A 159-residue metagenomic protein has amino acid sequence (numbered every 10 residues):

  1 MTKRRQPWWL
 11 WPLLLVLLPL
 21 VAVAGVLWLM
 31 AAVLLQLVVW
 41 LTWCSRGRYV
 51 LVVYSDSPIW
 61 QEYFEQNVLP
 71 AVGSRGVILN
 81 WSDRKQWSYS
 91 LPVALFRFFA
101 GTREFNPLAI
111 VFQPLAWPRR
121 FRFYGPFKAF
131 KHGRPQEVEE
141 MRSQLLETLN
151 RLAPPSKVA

Functional and structural regions predicted by a protein language model:
M1-V38: A hydrophobic membrane-anchoring feature enriched in long, contiguous, low-charge segments that mark signal-anchor
L29-D83, W87: N-terminal topogenic membrane-targeting module
W40, F96-F99: Catalytic micro-motifs at enzyme active sites that drive phosphoryl/nucleotidyl and oxygen chemistry
F64-E65, S90, F99-E104: Polar low-complexity intrinsically disordered regions
Q86-L95: Extended charged low-complexity segments that act as oligomerization/scaffolding linkers
A100-F130: A short, hydrophobic beta-strand/beta-hairpin element that forms part of a small beta-sheet core
P135-A159: C-terminal partner/receptor-binding element of secreted or periplasmic proteins
